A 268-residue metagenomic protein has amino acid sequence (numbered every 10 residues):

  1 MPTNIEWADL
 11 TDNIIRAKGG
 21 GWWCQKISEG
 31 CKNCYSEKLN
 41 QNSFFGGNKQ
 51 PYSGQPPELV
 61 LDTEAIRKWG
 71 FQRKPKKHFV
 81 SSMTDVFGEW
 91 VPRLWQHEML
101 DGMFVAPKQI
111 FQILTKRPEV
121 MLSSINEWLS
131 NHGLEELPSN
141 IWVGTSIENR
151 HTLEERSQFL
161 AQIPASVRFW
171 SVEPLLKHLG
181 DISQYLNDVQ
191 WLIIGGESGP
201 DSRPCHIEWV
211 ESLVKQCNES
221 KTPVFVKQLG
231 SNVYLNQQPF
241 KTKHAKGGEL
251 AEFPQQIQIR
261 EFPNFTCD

Functional and structural regions predicted by a protein language model:
M1-H78, D85: N-terminal [4Fe-4S]-dependent radical SAM core
M1-W22, S43-G46, L176, G180-D268: Auxiliary Fe-S-binding modules of radical SAM enzymes
G54, L59-V60, W95, T242 (+2 more regions): A generic alpha-helix propensity feature with a strong bias for hydrophobic helices
L59-F225: Conserved AdoMet/S-adenosylmethionine-binding subsite of the radical SAM
